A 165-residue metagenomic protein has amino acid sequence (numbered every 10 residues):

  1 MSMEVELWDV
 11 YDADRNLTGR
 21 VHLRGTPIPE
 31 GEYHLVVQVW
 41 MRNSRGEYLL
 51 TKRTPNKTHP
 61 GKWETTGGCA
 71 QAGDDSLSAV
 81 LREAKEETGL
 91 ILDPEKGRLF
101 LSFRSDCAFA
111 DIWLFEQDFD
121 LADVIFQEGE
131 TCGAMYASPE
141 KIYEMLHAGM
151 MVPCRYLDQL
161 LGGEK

Functional and structural regions predicted by a protein language model:
S2-Q38, S44: Acidic, metal-coordinating catalytic segment for phosphate/diphosphate chemistry, firing primarily on the Nudix
W8, E47-Y48, D123, A134: A residue-level structural signature of the nucleotidyltransferase/glycosyltransferase Rossmann-like core
A13, R53, P139: Residues immediately flanking
L17, H22-G25, P60-G61, A72 (+1 more regions): Nudix hydrolase/Nudix homology domain
V36-G67: A glycine-rich, hydrophobic loop/mini-helix early in the fold
W40-M41, I91, F103: Short, conserved, surface-exposed binding loops centered on an aromatic residue
L49-L50, T65-R98: The catalytic Nudix box helix
